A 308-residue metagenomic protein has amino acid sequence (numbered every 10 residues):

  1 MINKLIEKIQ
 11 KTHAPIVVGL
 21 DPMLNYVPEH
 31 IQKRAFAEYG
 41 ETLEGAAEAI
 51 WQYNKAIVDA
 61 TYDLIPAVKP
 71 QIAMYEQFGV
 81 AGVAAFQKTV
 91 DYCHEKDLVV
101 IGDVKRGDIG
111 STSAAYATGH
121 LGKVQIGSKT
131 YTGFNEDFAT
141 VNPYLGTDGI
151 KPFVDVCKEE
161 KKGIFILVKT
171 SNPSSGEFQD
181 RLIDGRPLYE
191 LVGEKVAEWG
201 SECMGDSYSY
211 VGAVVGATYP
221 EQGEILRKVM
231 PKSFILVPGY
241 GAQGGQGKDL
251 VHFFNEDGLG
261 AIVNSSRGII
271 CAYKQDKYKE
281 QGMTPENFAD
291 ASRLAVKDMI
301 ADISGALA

Functional and structural regions predicted by a protein language model:
M1-A60, M283: N-terminal glycine-rich anion-binding loop in soluble enzyme alpha/beta folds
V18, V68, D103, A139 (+2 more regions): Conserved, mostly hydrophobic/aromatic
V58-L64, Y92-E95, V154-E159, R227-M230 (+1 more regions): Acidic (Asp/Glu)-rich catalytic clusters
L64-P66, P70-G127, T132, Q222: N-terminal active-site wall of soluble small-molecule enzyme domains
I65, F134-D137, K158-I164, S207 (+2 more regions): Glycine-enriched alpha-helix->loop->beta-strand junction motifs that scaffold or abut catalytic
V104, D108-G212: Conserved anion-binding
A217-N264, G268-Q275: A C-terminal functional module that forms or caps the active site or interfaces directly with catalytic machinery
L250-E256, C271-A308: C-terminal helical cap(s) of enzyme catalytic domains, especially alpha/beta-barrels
